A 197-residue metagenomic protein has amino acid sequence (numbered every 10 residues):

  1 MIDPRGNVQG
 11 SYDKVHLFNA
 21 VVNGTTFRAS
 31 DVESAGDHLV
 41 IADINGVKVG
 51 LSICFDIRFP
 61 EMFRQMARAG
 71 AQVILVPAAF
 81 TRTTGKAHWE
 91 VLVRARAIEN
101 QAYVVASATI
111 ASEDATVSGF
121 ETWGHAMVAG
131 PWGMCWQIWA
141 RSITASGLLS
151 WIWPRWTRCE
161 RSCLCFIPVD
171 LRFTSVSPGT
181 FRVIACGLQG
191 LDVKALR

Functional and structural regions predicted by a protein language model:
M1, S11, L39-I41, A106 (+2 more regions): Conserved hydrophobic/aromatic beta-strand scaffold that supports enzyme active sites
M1-A69, R82-V91, A95, S162: Active-site catalytic loop in hydrolytic enzyme cores
N7-G10, T25-T26, S34-H38, A67 (+6 more regions): Glycine-rich loops and low-complexity Gly/Arg-rich segments that provide flexible linkers or classic glycine-based
F18-V22, A29-V32, T83-T84, V105-S107 (+2 more regions): A short linear-motif detector with a strong N-terminal bias
K48, I57-G147: CN hydrolase (nitrilase-like) catalytic-core segments centered on the catalytic cysteine and neighboring Lys/Glu
T109-A195: C-terminal beta-strand edge segments of enzyme domains
